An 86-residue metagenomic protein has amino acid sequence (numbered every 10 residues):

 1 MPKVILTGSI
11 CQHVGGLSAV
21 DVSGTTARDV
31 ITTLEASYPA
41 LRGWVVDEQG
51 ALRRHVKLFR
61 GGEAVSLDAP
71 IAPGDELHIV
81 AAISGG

Functional and structural regions predicted by a protein language model:
M1-G85: Ubiquitin-like/PB1-type beta-grasp interaction modules and other compact soluble beta-rich domains
